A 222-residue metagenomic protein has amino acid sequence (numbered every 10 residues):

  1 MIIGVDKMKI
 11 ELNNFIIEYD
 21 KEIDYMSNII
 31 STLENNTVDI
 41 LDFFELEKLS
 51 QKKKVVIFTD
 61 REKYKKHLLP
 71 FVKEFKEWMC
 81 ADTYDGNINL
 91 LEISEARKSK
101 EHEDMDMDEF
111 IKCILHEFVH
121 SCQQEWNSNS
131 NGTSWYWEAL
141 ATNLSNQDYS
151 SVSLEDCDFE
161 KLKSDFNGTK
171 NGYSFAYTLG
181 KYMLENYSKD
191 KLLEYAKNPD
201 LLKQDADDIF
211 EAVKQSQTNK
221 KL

Functional and structural regions predicted by a protein language model:
M1-K7: Short, Lys/Arg-enriched N-terminal segments with co-localized hydrophobic residues within the first ~10-30 amino acids
K9-S121, Q204-D205: Juxtacatalytic substrate-recognition/specificity segment
M26, S151, K189-L193: Internal amphipathic alpha-helical segments of the cytochrome P450 catalytic fold
N28, N35, D39, E109 (+5 more regions): Extracytoplasmic/secreted proteins, especially bacterial periplasmic and envelope-associated proteins
L41-V56, W126-T133, K191-N198: Surface-exposed patches in mature extracellular/periplasmic domains of secreted proteins
V119-N127, S145: Active-site-flanking alpha-helical
S130-K170: Post-HExxH zinc-binding segment in Zn-dependent metallohydrolases
F166-L222: Pan-zinc metallopeptidase signature
